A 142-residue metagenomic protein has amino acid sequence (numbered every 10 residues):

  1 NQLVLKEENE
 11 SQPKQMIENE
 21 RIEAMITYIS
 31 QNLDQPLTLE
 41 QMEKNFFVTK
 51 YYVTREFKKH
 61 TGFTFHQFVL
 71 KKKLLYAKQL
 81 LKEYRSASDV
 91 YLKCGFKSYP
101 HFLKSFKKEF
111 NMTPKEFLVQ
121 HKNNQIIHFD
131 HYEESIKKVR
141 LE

Functional and structural regions predicted by a protein language model:
N1-S11, Y51, R55: Linker/hinge segments immediately adjacent to helix-turn-helix/homeobox DNA-binding domains
L5, Q15, L70, K82 (+2 more regions): A generic structural signal for secondary-structure junctions that act as hinges or helix/strand caps at the edges
E10-L37, E43-F46, Q67-S86: A short, Lys/Arg-enriched amphipathic alpha-helix from helix-turn-helix/homeodomain DNA-binding modules
Y28-S30, P36-K72, Y91-F117: Basic/polar phosphate-binding segments, predominantly the helix-turn-helix DNA-binding elements of transcriptional
V48, V53, L80, S135-I136: Generic N-terminal leader/processing signal
K73-Y76, S86-V90, H121-N124, I136-V139: Short, structured secondary-structure boundary patches
K104-E142: …primarily DNA-binding HTH/wHTH and HhH modules…
